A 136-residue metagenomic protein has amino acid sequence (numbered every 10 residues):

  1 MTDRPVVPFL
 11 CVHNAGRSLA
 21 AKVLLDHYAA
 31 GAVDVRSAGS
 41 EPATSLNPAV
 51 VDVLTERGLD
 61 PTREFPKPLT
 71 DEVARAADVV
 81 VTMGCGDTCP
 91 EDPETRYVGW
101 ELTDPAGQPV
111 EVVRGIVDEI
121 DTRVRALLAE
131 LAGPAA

Functional and structural regions predicted by a protein language model:
T2-A136: Short polar/charged helix/loop
